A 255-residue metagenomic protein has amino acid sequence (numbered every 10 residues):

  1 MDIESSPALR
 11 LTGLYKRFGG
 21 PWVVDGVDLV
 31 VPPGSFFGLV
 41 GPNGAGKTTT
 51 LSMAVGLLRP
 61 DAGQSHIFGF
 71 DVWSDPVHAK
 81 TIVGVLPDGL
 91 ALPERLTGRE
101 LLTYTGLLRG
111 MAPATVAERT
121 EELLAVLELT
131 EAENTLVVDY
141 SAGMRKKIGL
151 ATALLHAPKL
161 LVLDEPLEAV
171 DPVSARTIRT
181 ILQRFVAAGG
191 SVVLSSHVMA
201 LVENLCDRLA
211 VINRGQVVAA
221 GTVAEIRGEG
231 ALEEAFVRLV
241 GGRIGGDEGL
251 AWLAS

Functional and structural regions predicted by a protein language model:
T103, L107, A114-A132: Conserved ABC ATPase "signature" region
A157: Conserved catalytic motifs of ABC-family nucleotide-binding domains
L161-E165: Catalytic Walker B motif of ABC-type/P-loop ATPase nucleotide-binding domains
V202-N204: A short, surface-exposed alpha-helical micro-motif characterized by mixed small hydrophobic and charged/polar residues
A220-G221: ABC ATPase "signature
